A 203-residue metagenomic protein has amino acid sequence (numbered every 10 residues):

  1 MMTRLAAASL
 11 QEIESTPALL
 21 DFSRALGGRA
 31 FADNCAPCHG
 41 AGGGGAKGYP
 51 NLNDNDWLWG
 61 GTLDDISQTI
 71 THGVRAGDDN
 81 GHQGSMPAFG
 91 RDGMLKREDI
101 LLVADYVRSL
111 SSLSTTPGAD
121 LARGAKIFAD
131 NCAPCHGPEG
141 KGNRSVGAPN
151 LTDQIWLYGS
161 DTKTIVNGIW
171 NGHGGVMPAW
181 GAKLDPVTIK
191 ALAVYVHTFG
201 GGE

Functional and structural regions predicted by a protein language model:
M1-A18, W59-T69, G84-R108, G181-H197: Periplasmic c-type cytochrome electron-transfer domains
M1-A30, L102-I127, E203: Electrostatic cytochrome c docking/interface patches
L20-G44, T116-G142, D153, S160 (+2 more regions): Sequence/structural segment immediately N-terminal to covalent heme-attachment motifs in c-type and related
G28-D65, T71: Membrane-embedded segments
N34-C35, H39-G42, D56, I70-G77 (+5 more regions): Sec/Tat-exported extracytoplasmic proteins
A46-N53, G73-I100, T115-G118, V146-A148 (+1 more regions): Axial heme c-ligation environment in periplasmic c-type cytochrome domains
L58-W59, W156-Y158: Short Cys/His-rich micro-motifs in 6-15 aa windows
D65-Q68, D92-K96, L101-Y106, L110 (+1 more regions): Soluble catalytic domains of enzymes that build or remodel membrane lipids, polysaccharides, and related
